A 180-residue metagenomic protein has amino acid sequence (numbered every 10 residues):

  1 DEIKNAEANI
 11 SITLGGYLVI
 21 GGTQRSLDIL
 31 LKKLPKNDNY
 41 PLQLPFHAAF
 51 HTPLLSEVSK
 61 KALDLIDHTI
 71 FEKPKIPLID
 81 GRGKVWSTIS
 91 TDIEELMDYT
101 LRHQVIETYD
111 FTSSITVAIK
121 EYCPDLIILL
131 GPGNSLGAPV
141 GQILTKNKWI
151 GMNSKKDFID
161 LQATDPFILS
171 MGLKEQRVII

Functional and structural regions predicted by a protein language model:
D1-I180: Acyl-group transfer acyltransferase/transacylase scaffold of fatty acid/polyketide systems
